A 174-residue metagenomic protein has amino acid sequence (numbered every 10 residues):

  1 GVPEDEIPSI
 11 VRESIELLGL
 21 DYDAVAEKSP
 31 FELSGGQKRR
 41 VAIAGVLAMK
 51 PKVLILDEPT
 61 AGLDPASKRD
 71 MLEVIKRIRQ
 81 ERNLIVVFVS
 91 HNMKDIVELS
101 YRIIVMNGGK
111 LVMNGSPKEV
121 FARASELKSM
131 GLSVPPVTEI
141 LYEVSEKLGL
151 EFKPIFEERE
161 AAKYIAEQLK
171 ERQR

Functional and structural regions predicted by a protein language model:
S29-L33, Q37: Conserved ABC ATPase signature
I43-A44: Hydrophobic anchor residue at the start of the ABC signature
K50: Conserved catalytic motifs of ABC-family nucleotide-binding domains
L54-D57: Catalytic Walker B motif of ABC-type/P-loop ATPase nucleotide-binding domains
I96-E98: A short, surface-exposed alpha-helical micro-motif characterized by mixed small hydrophobic and charged/polar residues
N114-G115: ABC ATPase "signature
